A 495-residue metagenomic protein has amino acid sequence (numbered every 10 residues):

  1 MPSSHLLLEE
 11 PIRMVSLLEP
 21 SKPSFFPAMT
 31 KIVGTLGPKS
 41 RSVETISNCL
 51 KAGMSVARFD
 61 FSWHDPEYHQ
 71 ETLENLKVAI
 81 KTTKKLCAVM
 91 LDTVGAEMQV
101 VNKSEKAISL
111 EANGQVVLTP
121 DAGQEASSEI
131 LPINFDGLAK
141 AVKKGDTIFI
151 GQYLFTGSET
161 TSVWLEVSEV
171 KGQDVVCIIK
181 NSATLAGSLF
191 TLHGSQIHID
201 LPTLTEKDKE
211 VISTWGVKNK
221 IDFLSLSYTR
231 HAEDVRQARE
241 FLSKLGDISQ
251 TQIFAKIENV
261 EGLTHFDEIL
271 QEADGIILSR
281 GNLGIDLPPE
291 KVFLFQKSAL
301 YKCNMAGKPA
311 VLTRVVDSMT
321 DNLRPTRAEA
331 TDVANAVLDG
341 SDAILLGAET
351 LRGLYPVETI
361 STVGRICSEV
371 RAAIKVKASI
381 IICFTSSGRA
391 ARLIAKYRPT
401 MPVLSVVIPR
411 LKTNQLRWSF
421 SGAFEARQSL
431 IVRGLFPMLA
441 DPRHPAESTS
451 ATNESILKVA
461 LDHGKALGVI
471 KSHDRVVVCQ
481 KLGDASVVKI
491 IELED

Functional and structural regions predicted by a protein language model:
M1-D495: Non-catalytic helical/linker scaffolds that mediate oligomerization, partner binding, and domain coupling around large
